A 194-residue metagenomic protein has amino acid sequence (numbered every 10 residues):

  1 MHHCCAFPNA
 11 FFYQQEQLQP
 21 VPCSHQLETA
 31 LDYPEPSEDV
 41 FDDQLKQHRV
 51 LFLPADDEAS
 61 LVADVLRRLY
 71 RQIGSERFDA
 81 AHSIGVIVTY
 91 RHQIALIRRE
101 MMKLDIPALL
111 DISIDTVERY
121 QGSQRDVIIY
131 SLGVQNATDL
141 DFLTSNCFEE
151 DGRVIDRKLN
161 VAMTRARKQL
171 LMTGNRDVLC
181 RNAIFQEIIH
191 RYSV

Functional and structural regions predicted by a protein language model:
M1-R68, S123-R125, V161-R167, L171-V194: Helicase-core coupling region on the C-terminal RecA-like lobe
H2, S60-D64, R91, A95 (+5 more regions): Feature representing long, continuous alpha-helical segments
H25-L31, M102, T116-E118: Conserved P-loop NTPase motor core of helicases/translocases
D57, R91-Q93, R119, V134-A137 (+1 more regions): Short, glycine-/Ser/Thr-/acidic-enriched flexible segments
S60, E76, Y120, S145-D151: Short, contiguous acidic/charged loop-to-helix segments that flank catalytic cores in large enzymes
R68-I114: Conserved helicase motor "Helicase C" RecA-like lobe of SF1/SF2 P-loop NTPases
D115, S123-Q135, S145, L170-M172: A short beta-strand element within the Helicase C-terminal
F142-L170: Conserved SF2 helicase motif VI
